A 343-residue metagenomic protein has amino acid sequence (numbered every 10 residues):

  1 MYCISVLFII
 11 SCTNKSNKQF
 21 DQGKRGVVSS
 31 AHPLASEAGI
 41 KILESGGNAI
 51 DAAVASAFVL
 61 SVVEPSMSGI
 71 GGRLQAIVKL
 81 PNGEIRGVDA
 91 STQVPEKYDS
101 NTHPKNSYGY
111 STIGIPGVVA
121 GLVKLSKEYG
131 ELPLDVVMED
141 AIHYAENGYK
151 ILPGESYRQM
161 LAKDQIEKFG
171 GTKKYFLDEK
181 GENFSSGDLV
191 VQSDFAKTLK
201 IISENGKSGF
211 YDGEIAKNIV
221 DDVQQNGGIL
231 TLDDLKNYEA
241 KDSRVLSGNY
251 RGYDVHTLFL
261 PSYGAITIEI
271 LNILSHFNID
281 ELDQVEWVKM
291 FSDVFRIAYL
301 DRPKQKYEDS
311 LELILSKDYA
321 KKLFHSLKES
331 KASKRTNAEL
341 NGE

Functional and structural regions predicted by a protein language model:
M1-I9: Bacterial N-terminal signal peptides
K15-E37, K41, G47-G206, F210-D212 (+3 more regions): Noncatalytic scaffold domains of N-terminal-nucleophile
A265: Flexible, polar/acidic helix-loop-strand segments at domain edges
L274: Active-site catalytic pocket residues across diverse enzymes, especially alpha/beta-hydrolases
F277: Phosphate/diphosphate-binding loops
D280-E343: Internal maturation/activation junctions in enzymes
